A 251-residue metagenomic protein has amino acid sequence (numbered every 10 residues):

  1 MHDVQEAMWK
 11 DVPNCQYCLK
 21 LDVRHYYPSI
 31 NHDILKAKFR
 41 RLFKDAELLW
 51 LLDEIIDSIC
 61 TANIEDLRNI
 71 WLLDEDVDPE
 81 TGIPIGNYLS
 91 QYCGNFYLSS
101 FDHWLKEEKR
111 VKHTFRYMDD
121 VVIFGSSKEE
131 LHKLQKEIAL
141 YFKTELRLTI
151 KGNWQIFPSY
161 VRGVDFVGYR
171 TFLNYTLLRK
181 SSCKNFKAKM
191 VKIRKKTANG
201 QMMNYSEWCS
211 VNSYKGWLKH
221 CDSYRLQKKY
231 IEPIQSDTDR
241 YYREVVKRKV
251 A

Functional and structural regions predicted by a protein language model:
M1-M8: Short acidic (Asp/Glu) patches
V4, L67, Y205-C209: Extended hydrophobic/Leu-rich segments
Q5, L49-L52, V211: A generic alpha-helix preference that emphasizes hydrophobic side chains
K10-M118, I123-E137, P158: Conserved polymerase palm-domain catalytic core
R40, H103-K106, K143, V191 (+1 more regions): A general structural signal for alpha-helical elements within enzymatic catalytic domains
L72-E80, H132-K133, I150-A251: Right-hand nucleic-acid polymerase module
R110-V111, R147-L148, Y169: Short aromatic/hydrophobic-glycine micro-motifs
A139-L148: A common structural junction motif
